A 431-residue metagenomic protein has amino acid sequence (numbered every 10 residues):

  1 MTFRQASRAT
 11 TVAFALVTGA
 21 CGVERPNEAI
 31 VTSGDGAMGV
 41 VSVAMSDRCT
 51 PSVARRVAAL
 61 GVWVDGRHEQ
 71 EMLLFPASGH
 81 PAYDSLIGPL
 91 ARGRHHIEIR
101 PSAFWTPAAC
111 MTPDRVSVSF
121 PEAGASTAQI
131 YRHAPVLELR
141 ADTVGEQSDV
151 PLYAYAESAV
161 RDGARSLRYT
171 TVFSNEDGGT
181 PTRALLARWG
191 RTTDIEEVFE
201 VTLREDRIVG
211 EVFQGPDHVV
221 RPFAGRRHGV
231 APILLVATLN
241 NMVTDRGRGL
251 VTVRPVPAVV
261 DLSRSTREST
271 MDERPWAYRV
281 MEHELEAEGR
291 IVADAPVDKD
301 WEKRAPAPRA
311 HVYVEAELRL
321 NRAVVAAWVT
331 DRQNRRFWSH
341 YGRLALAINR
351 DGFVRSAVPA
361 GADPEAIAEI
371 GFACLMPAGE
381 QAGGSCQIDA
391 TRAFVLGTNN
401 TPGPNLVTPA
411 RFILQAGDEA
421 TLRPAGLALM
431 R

Functional and structural regions predicted by a protein language model:
M1-T10: Bacterial N-terminal signal peptides that target proteins for export
G19-A20: C-terminal motif of bacterial Sec signal peptides marking the signal peptidase cleavage site
E24-T32, H80-L86, A295-E302: Short beta-strands within extracellular/lumenal beta-sheet-rich domains
G34-A54, I97-P101, P308-R319, I370-F372: A short beta-strand element within beta-rich, extracytoplasmic domains of secreted/secretory-pathway proteins
S42-D47, R100-F104, R168-A184: Generic short beta-strand segments
A44-V118, N334-P364: Beta-strand-rich ligand-recognition modules
S119-G179: N-terminal "first-domain core" detector
A123-Q129, R161-S166, S174-E176, P181-R183 (+2 more regions): Domain-length functional cores that host ligand/cofactor binding and catalytic or interaction surfaces in mature
